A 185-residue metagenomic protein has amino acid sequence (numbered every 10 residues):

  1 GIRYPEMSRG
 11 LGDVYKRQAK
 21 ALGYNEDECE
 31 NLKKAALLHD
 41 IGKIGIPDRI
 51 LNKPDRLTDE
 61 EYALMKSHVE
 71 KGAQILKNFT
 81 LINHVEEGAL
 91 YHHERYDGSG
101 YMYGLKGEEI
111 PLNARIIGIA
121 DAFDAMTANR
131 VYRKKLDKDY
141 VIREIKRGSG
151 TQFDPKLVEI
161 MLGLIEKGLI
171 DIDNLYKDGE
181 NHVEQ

Functional and structural regions predicted by a protein language model:
G1-Y15: Single conserved hydrophobic/aromatic residue that forms the stacking wall/gate of nucleotide- or nucleobase-binding
P5, Q18, I75: Short alpha-helical functional segments enriched in proximate histidine and acidic residues
R9, L22-G23, L32: A conserved signal-transducing helical linker
D13, E94-Y96, K167: Active-site/binding-pocket entry motifs
A21-E28, G107-E108: Short pre-active-site segment immediately N-terminal to the catalytic Zn-binding motif
N31-E159: Alpha-helical scaffolding flanking metal-ion-dependent phosphate/phosphodiester catalytic sites
M161-I165: Alpha-helical interaction/regulatory segments in DNA maintenance proteins
K167-Q185: Intrinsically disordered or compositionally simple regulatory linkers and C-terminal tails in signal-transduction
